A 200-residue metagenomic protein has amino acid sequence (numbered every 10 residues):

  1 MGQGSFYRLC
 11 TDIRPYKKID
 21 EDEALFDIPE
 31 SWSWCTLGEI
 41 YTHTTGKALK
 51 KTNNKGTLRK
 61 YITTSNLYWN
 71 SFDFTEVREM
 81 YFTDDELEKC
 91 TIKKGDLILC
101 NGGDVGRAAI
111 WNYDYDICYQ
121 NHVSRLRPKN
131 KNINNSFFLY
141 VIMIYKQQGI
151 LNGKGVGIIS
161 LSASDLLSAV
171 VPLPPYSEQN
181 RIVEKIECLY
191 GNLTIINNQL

Functional and structural regions predicted by a protein language model:
M1-P15: Extended, domain-scale alpha-helical bundle/helix-rich regions
P15, K50-L58, E76, N152-G155 (+1 more regions): Short coil/turn segments at secondary-structure boundaries
K17-E23, G38-K51, S65-K94, D114: Sequence-specific dsDNA recognition surfaces
K18-K47, L173-E184, C188-L200: Non-catalytic DNA-recognition/assembly elements of restriction-modification systems
S31, E39, R107, R125 (+1 more regions): Extracellular/lumenal ectodomain signal focusing on beta-strand-rich modules and carbohydrate-recognition contexts
A48-L49, L67-M80, L97-Q120, N135-Y140 (+1 more regions): Short, ligand-facing micro-motifs at secondary-structure edges
I62: Cleft-lining beta-strand/loop regions that shape enzyme active-site pockets
I117-S124, G155-Y176: A short glycine-rich beta-alpha junction/loop motif
